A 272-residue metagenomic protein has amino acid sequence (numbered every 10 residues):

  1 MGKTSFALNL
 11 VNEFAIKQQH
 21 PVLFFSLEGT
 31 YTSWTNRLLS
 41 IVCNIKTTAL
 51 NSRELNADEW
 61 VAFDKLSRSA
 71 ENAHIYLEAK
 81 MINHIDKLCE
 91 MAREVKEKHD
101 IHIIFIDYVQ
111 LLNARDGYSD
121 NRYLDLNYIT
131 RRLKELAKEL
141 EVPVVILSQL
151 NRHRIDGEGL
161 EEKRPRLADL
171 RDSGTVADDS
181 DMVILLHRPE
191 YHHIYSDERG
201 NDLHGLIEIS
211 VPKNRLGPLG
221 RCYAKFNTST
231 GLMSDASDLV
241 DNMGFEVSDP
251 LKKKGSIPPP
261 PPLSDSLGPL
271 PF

Functional and structural regions predicted by a protein language model:
K3-T4: Conserved lysine of the Walker
N9, E13-D100, A114, C222-Y223: Cytosolic-facing regulatory segments adjacent to core modules
L23-F25, E78, V145, I184 (+1 more regions): Hydrophobic/aromatic beta-strand patches that form the interior of the parallel beta-sheet core in alpha/beta enzyme
F24, F105-I106, V142-Q149: Structural recognition of the conserved hydrophobic beta-strand(s) that form the central parallel beta-sheet of P-loop
I85-I101, Y118-D120, Y128-L140, H153-F272: C-terminal regions of RecA-like/P-loop NTPase motor modules
L111, R152: Residues immediately C-terminal
